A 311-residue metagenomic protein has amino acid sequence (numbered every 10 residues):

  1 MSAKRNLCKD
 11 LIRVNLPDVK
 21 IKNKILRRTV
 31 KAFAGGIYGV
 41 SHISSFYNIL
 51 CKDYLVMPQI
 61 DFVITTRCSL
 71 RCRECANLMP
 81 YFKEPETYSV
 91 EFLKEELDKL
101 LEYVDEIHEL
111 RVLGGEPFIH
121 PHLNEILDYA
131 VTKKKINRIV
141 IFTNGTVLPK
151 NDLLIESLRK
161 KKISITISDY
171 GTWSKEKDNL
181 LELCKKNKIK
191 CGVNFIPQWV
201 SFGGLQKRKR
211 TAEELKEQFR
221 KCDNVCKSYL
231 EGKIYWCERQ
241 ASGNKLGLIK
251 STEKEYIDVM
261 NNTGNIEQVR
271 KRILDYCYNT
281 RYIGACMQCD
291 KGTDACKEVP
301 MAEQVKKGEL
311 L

Functional and structural regions predicted by a protein language model:
M1-N6: N-terminal amphipathic/basic-hydrophobic helices that include classical n-h-c signal peptides and signal-anchor
D10-P17, I21-I141, L148-P149, G308: Conserved alpha-helical substructure of the radical SAM core
Y38-M57, F195-K207, I249-R272: Short, charged low-complexity linear segments at domain edges
M57-Q59, K162, F219, I283: Extracellular structured ligand-interaction cores
C68, E116, G145, D169-G171 (+1 more regions): Short, flexible loop/turn elements at secondary-structure junctions
Y88-F92, H122, E176, E214 (+2 more regions): Soluble or luminal CAZymes and related metallo-dependent hydrolases
H120-K245: Conserved AdoMet/S-adenosylmethionine-binding subsite of the radical SAM
Q206-L311: Accessory C-terminal segments flanking Radical SAM cores
